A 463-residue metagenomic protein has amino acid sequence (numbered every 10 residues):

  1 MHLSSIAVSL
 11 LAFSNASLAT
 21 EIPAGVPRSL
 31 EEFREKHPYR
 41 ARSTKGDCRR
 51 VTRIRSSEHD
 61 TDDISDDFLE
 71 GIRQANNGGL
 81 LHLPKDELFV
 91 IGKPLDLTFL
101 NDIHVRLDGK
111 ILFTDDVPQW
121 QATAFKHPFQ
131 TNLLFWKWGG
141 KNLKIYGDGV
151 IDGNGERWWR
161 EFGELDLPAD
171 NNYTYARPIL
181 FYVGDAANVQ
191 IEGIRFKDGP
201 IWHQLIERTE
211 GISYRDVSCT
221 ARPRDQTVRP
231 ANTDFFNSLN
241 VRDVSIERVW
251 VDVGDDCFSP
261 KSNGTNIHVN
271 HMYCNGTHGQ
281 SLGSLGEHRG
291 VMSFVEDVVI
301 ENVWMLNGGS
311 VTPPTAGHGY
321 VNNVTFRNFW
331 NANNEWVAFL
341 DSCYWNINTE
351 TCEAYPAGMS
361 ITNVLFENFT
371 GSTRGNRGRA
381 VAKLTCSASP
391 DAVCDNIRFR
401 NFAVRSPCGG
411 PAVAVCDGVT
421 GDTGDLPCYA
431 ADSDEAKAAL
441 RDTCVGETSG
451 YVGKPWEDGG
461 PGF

Functional and structural regions predicted by a protein language model:
M1-L10: Classical eukaryotic N-terminal signal peptides for Sec-dependent ER targeting/secretion, especially the positively
L3, L18-F463: Extracellular/periplasmic carbohydrate-active domains that bind, remodel, or depolymerize complex polysaccharides
